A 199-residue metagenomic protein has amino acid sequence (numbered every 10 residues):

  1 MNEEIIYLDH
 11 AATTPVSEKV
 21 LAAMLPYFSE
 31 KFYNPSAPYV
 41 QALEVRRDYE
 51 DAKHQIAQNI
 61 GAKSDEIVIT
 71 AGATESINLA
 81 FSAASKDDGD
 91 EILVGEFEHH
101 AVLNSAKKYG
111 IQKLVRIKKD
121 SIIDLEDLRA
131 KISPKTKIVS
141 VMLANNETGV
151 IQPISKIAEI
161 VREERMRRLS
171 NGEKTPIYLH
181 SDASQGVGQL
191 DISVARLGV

Functional and structural regions predicted by a protein language model:
M1-V199: Pyridoxal 5′-phosphate
